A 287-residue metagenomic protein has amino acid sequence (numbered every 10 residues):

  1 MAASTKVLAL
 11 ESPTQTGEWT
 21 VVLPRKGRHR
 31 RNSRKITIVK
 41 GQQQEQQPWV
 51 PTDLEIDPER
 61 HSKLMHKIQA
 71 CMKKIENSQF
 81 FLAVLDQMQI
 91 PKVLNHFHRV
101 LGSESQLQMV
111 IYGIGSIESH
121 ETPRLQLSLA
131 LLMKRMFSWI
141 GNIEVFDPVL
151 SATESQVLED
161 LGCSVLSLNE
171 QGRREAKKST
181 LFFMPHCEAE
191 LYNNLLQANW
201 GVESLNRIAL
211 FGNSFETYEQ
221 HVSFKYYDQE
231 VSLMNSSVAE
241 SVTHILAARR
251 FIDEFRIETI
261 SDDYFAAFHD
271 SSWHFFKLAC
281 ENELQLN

Functional and structural regions predicted by a protein language model:
A2-V110, G115-S128, L132-M136, I140-N142 (+1 more regions): Domain-level detector for long C-terminal conserved domains
